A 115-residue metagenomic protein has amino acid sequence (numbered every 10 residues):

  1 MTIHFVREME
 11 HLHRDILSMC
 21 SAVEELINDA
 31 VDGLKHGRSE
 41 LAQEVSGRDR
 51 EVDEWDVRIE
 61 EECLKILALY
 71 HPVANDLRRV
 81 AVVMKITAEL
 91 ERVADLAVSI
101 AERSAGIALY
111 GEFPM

Functional and structural regions predicted by a protein language model:
M1-M115: Cytosolic, long alpha-helical scaffolding segments
